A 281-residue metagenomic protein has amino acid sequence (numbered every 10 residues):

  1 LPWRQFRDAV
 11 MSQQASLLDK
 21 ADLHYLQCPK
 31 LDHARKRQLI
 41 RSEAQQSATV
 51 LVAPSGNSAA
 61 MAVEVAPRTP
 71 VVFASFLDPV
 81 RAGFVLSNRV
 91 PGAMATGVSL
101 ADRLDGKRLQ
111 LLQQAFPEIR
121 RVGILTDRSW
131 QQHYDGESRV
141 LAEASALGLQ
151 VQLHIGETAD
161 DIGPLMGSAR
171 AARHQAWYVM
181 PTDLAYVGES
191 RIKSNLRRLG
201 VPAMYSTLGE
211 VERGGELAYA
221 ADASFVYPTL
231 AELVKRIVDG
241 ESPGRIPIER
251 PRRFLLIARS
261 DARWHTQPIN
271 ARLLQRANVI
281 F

Functional and structural regions predicted by a protein language model:
L1-F281: Short hydrophobic alpha-helices and adjacent helix-cap/hinge residues
